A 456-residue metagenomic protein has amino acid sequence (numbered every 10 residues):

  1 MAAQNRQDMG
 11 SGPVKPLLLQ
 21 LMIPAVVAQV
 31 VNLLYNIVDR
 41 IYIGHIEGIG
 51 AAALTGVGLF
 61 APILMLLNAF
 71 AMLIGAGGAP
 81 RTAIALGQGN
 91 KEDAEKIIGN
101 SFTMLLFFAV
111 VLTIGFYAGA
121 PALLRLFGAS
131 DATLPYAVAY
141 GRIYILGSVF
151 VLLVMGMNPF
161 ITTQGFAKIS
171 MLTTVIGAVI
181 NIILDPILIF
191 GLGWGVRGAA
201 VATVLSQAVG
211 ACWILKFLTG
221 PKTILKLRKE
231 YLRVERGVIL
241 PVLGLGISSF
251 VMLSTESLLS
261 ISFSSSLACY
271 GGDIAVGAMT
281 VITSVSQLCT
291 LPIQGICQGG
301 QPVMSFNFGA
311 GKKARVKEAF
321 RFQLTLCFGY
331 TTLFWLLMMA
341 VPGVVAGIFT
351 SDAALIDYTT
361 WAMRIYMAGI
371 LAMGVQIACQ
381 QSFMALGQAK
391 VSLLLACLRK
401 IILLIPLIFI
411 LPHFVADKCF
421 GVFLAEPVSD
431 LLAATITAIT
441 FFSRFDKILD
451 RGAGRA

Functional and structural regions predicted by a protein language model:
M1-A25, T82-V149, G191-I247, M304-G369 (+1 more regions): Short alpha-helical transmembrane segments in multi-pass integral membrane proteins
M9-I49, P62-G77, R81, L106-T113 (+6 more regions): N-terminal transmembrane alpha-helices
L19, L34-Y35, I74, G115-G119 (+13 more regions): Residue-level signal for transmembrane alpha-helical positions in Major Facilitator Superfamily
Q20, I43-M65, A132-Y136, V196-R197 (+6 more regions): Interfacial/gating helices of multi-pass transporter permease domains
Q20-D39, I143, G177, S206-G210 (+3 more regions): Transmembrane helical elements of multi-pass membrane transporters/channels
V30, L34-T55, L124-D131, I187-W194 (+5 more regions): Helix-terminus/linker motif at the lipid-water interface of multi-pass membrane proteins
L54-I114, V151-S170, S264, A278-L336 (+2 more regions): Small-residue-rich hydrophobic transmembrane alpha-helices
G75, Y144-T162, S170-A178, A199-C212 (+4 more regions): Short runs within selected transmembrane alpha-helices of multi-pass transporters and secretion channels
